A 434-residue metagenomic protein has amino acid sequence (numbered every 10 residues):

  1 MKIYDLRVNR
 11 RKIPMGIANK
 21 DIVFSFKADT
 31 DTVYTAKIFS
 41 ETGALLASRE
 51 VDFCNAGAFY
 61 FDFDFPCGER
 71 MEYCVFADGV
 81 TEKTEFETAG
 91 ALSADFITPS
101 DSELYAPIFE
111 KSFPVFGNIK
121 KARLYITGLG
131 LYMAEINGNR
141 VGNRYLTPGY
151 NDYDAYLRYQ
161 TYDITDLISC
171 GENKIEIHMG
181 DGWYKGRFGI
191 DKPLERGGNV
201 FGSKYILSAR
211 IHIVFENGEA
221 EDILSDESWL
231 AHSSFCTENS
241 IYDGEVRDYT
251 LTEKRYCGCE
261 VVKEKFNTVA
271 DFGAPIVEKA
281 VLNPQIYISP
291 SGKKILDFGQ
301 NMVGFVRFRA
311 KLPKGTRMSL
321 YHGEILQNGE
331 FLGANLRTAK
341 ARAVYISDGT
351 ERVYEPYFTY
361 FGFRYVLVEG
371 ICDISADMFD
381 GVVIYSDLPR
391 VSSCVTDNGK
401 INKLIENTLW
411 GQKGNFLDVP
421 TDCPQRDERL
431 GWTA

Functional and structural regions predicted by a protein language model:
M1-E69, C74-R426, G431-T433: Extracellular/oxidizing-compartment recognition motifs
